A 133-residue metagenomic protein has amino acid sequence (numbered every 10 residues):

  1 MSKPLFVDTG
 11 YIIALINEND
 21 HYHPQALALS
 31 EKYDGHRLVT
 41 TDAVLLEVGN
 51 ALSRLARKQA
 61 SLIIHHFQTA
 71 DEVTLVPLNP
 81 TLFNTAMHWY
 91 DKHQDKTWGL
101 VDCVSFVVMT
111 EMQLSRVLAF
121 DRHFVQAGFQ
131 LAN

Functional and structural regions predicted by a protein language model:
M1-T40, R54-I64: Short, well-structured N-terminal submotif of metal-dependent ribonuclease cores
K3, V73-R116: Active-site neighborhoods of divalent-metal-dependent phosphate/nucleic-acid chemistry enzymes
D8, V48, M109-T110: Hydrophobic residues within well-ordered alpha-helices
I12, L45, F124-V125: A generic structural signal for short hydrophobic patches within well-formed alpha-helices
D42-A43, D102, D121-R122: Short secondary-structure boundary segments
T110-R116, D121-L131: C-terminal binding/interaction regions
